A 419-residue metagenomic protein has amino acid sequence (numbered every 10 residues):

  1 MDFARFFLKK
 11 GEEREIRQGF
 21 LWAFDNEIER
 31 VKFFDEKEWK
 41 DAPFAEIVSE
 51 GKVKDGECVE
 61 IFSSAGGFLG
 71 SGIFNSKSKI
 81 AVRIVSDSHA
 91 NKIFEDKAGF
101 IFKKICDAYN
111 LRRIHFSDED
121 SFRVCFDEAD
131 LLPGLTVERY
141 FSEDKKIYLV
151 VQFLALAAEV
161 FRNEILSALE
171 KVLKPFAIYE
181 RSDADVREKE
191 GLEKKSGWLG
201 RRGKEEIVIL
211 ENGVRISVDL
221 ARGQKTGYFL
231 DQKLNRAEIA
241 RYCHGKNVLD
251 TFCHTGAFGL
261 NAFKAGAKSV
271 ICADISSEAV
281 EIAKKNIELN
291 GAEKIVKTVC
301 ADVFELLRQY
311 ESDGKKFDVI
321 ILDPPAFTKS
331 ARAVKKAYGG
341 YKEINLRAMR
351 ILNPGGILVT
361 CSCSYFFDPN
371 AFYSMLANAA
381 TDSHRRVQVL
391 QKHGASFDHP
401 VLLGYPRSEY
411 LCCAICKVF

Functional and structural regions predicted by a protein language model:
M1-F141: Non-catalytic accessory regions of SAM-dependent methyltransferases
C125-E138, F161-Y228: Non-catalytic substrate-recognition/targeting regions of SAM-dependent transferases
G245-H254: Conserved class I S-adenosyl-L-methionine
T255-K268: Conserved SAM-binding loop of SAM-dependent methyltransferases across substrates and taxa, primarily the Class I
S269-D274: Conserved SAM-binding motif I beta-strand of class I
E278-I321: S-adenosyl-L-methionine
D318-R347: Mobile active-site "lid"/loop adjacent to the S-adenosyl-L-methionine
I357-F419: C-terminal catalytic and target-recognition region of SAM-dependent MTase-like enzymes, primarily methyltransferases
